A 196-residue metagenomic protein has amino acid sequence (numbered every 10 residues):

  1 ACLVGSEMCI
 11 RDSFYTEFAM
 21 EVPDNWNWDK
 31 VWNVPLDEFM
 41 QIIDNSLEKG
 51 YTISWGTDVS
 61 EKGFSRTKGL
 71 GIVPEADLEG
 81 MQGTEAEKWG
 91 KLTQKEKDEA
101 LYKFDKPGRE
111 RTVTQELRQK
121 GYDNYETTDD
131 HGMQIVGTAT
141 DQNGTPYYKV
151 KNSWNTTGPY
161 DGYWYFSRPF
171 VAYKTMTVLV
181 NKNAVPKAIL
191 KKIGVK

Functional and structural regions predicted by a protein language model:
C2-I10: Short, small-residue-biased leader/transition segments that mark boundaries at the very start of proteins
S13-T16, D24-K30, D44-K49, R109-R111 (+1 more regions): Low-complexity, Gly/Ser/Thr/Pro-rich intrinsically disordered linker/tail segments
W32-D130: Long, positively charged binding patches that form subdomain-scale interaction surfaces for polyanionic ligands
D44, M133-A139: Conserved catalytic-core segments centered on acid/base and nucleophilic motifs
I53-G56, Q134, K149, Y165: Structural recognition of the beta-strand scaffold that forms the well-ordered cores of secreted hydrolase catalytic
G56-V59, T138, N152-S153: Active-site-proximal beta-strand/loop segments in catalytic clefts of secreted hydrolases
G121-Y125, V136-T138, K151: Hydrophobic alpha-helical bundle architecture
D141-K196: Conserved catalytic-core surface of thiol
